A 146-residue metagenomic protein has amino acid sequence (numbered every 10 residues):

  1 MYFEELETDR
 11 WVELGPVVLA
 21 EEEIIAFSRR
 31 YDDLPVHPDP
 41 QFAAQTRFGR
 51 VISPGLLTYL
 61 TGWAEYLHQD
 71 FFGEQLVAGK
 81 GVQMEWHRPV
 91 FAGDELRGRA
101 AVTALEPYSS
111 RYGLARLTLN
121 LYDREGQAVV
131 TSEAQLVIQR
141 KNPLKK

Functional and structural regions predicted by a protein language model:
M1-G81, K141-K146: Hot-dog-fold acyl-thioester-processing enzymes
M1-T8, P89-K146: HotDog/MaoC-like acyl-thioester-processing domains
G15, E85, Q135-V137: Residues in well-ordered beta-strands of folded domains
V36-P38, L76-V77, V82-Q83, S110 (+2 more regions): Short, intrinsically disordered/low-complexity patches at protein termini and at juxtamembrane boundaries
F71-G98: Mid-chain, well-packed structural core segment of small domains
